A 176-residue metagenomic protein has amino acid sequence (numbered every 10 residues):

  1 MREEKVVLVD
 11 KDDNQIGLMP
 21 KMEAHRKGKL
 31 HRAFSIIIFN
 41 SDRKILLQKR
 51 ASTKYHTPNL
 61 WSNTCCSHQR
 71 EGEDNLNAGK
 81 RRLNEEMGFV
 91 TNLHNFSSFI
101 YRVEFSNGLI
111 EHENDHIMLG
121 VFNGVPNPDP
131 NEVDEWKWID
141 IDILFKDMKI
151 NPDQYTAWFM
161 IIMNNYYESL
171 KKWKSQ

Functional and structural regions predicted by a protein language model:
M1-S35, S41: Acidic, metal-coordinating catalytic segment for phosphate/diphosphate chemistry, firing primarily on the Nudix
E4, R32-F34, C65, N95 (+1 more regions): Residues that flank catalytic or metal-binding motifs in active/ligand-binding sites
V6, K44-I45, W136-K137: A residue-level structural signature of the nucleotidyltransferase/glycosyltransferase Rossmann-like core
E23-F34, K44-R81: Conserved Nudix-box catalytic region and its N-terminal flanking loop in Nudix hydrolases and closely related
F39-S41, G120-V121: Active-site beta-strand termini and strand-to-loop segments that position acidic
S67-P152: Unchanged
D153-Q176: Charged phosphate-binding loop/patch that engages nucleotide di/tri-phosphates or the phosphate backbone of nucleic
